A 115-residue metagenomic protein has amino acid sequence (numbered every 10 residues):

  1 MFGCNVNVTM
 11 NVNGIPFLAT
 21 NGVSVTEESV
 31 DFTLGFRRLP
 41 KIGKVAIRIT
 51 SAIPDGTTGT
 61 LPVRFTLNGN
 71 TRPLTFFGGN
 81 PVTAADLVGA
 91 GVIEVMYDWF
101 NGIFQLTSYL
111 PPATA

Functional and structural regions predicted by a protein language model:
M1-A19, P112-A115: Short, intrinsically disordered N-terminal pre-domain segments
G3-N7, S51, G102: Extracellular "leader-to-stem" segments immediately downstream of a signal peptide or signal-anchor in secreted/lumenal
V12-K41, A52-T57: Surface-exposed ligand/attachment interfaces on beta-rich extracellular proteins
I42-A46, V92: Intrinsic-disorder/low-complexity, polar/charged segments enriched in Ser/Thr/Lys/Arg/Asp/Glu/Gln
A46-A52: Short edge beta-strand/loop segments characteristic of extracellular beta-sandwich folds
A52-A115: Acidic, glycine/polar-enriched metal-coordinating patches/loops that mediate binding to polyanionic ligands
